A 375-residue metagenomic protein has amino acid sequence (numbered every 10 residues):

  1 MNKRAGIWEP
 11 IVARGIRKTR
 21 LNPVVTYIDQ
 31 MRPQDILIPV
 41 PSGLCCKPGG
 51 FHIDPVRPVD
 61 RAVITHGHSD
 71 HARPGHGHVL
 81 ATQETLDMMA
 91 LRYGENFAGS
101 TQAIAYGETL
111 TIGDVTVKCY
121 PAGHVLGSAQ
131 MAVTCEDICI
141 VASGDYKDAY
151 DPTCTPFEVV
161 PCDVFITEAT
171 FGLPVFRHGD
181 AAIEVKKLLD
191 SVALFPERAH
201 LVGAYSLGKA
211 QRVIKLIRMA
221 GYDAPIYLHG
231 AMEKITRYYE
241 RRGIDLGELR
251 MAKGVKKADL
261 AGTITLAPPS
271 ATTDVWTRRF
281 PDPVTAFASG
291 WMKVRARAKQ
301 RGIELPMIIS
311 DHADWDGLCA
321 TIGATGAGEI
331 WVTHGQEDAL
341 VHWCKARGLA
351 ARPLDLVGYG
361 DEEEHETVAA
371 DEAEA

Functional and structural regions predicted by a protein language model:
N2, N22, Y27-D29: Intrinsic-disorder-associated, low-complexity terminal segments enriched in Asp/Asn/His/Tyr and depleted of Lys/Arg
T26, E158-V159, L173-K257, E329-A375: Binuclear metal-ion centers of metallo-dependent hydrolases, dominated by the metallo-beta-lactamase
I28, R32, M251-A375: C-terminal regulatory/interaction regions
D29-R57, R61, G67-G208, M219-A220: His/Asp/Glu-rich metal-coordinating catalytic cores of metallo-dependent phosphodiesterases/hydrolases acting on
A72, S128, Y150-D151, A210-I214 (+3 more regions): Short, well-ordered alpha-helical microsegments
H78-L86, I166, A224-I235, F287: Short internal beta-strands
A122-E136, Y146, Y150-D151, F157 (+4 more regions): Active-site-proximal loop/helix segment associated with metal-binding centers of metalloenzymes
